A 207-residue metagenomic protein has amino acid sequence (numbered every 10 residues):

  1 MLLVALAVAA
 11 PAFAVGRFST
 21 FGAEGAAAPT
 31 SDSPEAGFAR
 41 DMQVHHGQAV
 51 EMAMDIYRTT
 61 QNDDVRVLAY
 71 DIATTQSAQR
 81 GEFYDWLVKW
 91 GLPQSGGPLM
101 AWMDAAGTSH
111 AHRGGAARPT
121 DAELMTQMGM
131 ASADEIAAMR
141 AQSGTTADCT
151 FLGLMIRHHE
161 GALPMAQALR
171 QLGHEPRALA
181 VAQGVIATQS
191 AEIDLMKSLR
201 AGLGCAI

Functional and structural regions predicted by a protein language model:
M1-I207: All-alpha RGS (Regulator of G-protein Signaling) helical domain and cognate RGS-like helical scaffolds
